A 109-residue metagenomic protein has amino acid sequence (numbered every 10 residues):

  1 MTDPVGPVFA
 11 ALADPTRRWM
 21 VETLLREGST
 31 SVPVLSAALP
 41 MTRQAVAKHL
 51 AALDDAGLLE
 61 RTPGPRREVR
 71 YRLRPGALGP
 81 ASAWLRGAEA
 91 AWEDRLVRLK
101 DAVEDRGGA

Functional and structural regions predicted by a protein language model:
T2-P4, R26, L78-A109: Amphipathic alpha-helical dimerization/coiled-coil segments that flank or bridge DNA-binding/regulatory modules
T2-T42, P65-G79, A83: N-terminal helix-turn-helix DNA-binding core of bacterial DNA-binding proteins
A10, E22, D54, E60 (+1 more regions): A cross-family signal for key residues in well-ordered alpha-helices that form functional helical elements
A13, R17, D54, E93-L96 (+1 more regions): Structural signal for well-ordered, non-membrane alpha-helices
S29-T30, D55, R61, G107: Hydrophobic alpha-helical membrane context
L50-A51: Short, hydrophobic-biased segments on the C-terminal half of alpha helices that form "recognition helices"
D54-P65, R72: Beta-hairpin "wing" of winged helix-turn-helix
